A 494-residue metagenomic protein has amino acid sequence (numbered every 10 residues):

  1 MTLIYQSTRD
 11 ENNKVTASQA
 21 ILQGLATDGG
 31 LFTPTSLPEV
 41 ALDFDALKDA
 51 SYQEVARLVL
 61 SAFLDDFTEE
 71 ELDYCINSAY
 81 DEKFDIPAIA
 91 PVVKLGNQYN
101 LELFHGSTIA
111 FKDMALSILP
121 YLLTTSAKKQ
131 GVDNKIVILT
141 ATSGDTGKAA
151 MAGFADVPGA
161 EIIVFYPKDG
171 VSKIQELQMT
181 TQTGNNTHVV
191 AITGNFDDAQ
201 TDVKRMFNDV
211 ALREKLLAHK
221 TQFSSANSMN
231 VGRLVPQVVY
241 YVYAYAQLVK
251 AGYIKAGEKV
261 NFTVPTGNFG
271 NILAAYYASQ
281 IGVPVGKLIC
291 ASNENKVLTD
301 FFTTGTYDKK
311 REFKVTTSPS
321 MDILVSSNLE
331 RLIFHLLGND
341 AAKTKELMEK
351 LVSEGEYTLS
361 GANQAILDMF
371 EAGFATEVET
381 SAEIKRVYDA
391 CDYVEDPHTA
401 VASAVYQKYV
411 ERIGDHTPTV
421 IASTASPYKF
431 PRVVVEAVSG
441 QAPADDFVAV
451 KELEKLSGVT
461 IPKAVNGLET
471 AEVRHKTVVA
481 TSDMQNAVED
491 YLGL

Functional and structural regions predicted by a protein language model:
M1-L494: PLP-dependent amino-acid enzyme catalytic core
